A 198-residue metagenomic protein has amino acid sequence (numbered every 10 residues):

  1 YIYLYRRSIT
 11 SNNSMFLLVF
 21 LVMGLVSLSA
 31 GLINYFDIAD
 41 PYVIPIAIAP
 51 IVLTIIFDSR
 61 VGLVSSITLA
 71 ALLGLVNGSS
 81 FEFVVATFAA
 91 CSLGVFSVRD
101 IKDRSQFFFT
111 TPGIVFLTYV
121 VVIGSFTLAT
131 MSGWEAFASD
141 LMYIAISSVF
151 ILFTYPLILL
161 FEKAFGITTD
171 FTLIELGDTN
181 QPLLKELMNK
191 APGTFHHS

Functional and structural regions predicted by a protein language model:
Y1-V76: Core alpha-helical transmembrane segments of integral membrane proteins
T10, K102-S105, D178-N180: Short flexible coil/turn linkers enriched for glycine and charged/polar residues that connect secondary-structure
L18-V26, I46, P50, T54 (+11 more regions): Alpha-helical transmembrane segments in multi-pass membrane proteins
L32-P41, V61, L69-V84, V95-F107 (+1 more regions): Transmembrane helix-loop junctions at the membrane interface of multipass transporters and ion channels
F36, Y42-I44, S80, S148 (+2 more regions): Short, well-ordered helical secondary-structure segments
S66-T68, F108-S198: Acidic/His-rich, divalent-metal-binding segments that scaffold phosphate/diphosphate chemistry
